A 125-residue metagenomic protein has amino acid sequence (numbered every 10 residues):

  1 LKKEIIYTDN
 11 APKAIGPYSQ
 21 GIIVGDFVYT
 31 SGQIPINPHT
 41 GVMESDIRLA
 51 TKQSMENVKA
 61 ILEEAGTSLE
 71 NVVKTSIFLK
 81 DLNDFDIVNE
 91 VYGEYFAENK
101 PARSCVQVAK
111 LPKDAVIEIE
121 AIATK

Functional and structural regions predicted by a protein language model:
L1-K125: Short, polar/acidic, helix-capping and beta-turn segments at strand->helix junctions that line the mouths
